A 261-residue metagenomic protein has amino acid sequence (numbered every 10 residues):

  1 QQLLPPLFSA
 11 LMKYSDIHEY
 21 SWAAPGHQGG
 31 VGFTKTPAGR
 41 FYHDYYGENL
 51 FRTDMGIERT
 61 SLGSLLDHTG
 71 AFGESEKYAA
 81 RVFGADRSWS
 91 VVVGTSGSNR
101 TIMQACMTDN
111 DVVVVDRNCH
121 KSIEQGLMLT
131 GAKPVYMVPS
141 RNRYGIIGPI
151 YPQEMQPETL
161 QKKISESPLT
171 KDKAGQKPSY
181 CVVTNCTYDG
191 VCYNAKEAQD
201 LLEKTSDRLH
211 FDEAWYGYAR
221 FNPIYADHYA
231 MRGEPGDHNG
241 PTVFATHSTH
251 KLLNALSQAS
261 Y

Functional and structural regions predicted by a protein language model:
Q1-R52: N-terminal glycine-rich, Lys/His-bearing helix-loop that initiates the first secondary-structure elements of many
P5, T69, G73, E154-E158: Electropositive phosphate-/nucleotide-binding environments in soluble metabolic enzymes
A10-Y14, V82, K163: Residues that form generic nucleotide/phosphate-binding pockets
H27-P37, T53-S61, V115-C119, F221 (+1 more regions): Short, mixed-charge, low-aromatic patches
K35-G39, D44-G97: Conserved N-terminal alpha-helix of the aminotransferase class I/II PLP-enzyme fold
R81, T95-T108, V114-Y261: Conserved PLP-enzyme active-site core in the AAT-like
D86-S88, N110-V113: Short active-site oxyanion
